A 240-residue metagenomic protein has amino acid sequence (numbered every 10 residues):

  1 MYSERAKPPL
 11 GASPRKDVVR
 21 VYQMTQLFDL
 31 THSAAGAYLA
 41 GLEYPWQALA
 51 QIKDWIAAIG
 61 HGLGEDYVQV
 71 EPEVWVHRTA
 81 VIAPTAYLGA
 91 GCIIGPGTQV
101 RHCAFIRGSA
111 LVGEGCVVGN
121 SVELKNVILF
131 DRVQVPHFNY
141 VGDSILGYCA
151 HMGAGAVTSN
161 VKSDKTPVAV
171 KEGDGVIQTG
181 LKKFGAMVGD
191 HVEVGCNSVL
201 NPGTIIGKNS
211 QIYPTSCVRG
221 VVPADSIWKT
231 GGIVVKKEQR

Functional and structural regions predicted by a protein language model:
M1-E73, R78, N209, T215 (+2 more regions): Terminal amphipathic alpha-helical/low-complexity segments used for targeting or macromolecular assembly
V18-Y22, A58-G62, V76-T79, R107-C116 (+2 more regions): Phosphate-binding glycine-rich loops and adjacent basic patches that engage nucleotide phosphates, nucleic-acid
V19-M24, V70-E71, L88-G89, Q99-V100 (+4 more regions): Short, flexible segments with low predicted structural confidence
T25-Q26, G60-G62, Y67-V68, R78-A80 (+7 more regions): Intrinsically disordered, low-complexity segments enriched in polar/charged residues with Gly/Pro, especially when
A35, L129-D131, P136-R240: Glycine-rich hexapeptide-repeat left-handed beta-helix
Y67, E71-E73, T79, T85 (+2 more regions): Short basic coil micro-motifs at the edges of alpha-helical modules that engage polyanionic partners
A83-C116, V168-D174, Q178, I233-R240: Short secondary-structure boundary segments
